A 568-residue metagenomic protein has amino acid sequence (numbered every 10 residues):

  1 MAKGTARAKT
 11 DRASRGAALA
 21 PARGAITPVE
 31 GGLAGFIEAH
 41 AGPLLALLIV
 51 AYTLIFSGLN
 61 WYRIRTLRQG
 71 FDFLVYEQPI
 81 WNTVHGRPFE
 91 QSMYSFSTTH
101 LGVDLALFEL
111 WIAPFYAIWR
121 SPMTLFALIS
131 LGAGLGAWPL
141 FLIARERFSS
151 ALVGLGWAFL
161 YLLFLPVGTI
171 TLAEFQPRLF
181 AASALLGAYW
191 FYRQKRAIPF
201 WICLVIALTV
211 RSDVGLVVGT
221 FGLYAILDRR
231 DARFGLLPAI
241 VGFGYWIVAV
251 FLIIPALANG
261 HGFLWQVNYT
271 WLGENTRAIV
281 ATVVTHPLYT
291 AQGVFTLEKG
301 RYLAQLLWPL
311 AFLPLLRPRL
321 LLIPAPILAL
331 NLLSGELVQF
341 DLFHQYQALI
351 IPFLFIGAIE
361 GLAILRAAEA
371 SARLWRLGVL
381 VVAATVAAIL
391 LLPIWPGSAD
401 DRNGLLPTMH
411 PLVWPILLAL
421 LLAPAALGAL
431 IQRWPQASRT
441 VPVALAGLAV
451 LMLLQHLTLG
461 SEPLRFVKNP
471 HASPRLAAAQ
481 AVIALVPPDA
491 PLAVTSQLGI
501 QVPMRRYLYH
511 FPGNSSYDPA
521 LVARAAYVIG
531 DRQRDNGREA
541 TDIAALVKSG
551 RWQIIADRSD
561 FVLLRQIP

Functional and structural regions predicted by a protein language model:
M1-S57, A151, R233-L237, L427-L430: Start-transfer (signal-anchor) and selected internal transmembrane alpha helices of multi-pass inner/ER membrane
G31-G32, V217-G244: Perimembrane helix-loop-helix junctions
A46-V50, A239-F243, L365-G397, H410-L459: Signature aromatic-anchored transmembrane alpha helix within multi-pass, membrane-resident enzymes that catalyze glycan
I55-F56, R68, D72, N82 (+5 more regions): Membrane-lumen/periplasm interface segments of specific transmembrane helices in polyprenyl phosphate-linked
G58, V75-H100, L107-F108: Extracytosolic helix-loop segments that constitute the early lumenal/periplasmic catalytic or substrate-binding loops
M123-F148, G187: Transmembrane-helix motifs of polytopic, lipid-linked glycan transferases
P139-L142, F159-L163, V167, T171 (+2 more regions): Specific aromatic-rich, kink-prone transmembrane helix
L322-R373, A399-P424: Hydrophobic/aromatic-rich transmembrane helices and adjacent perimembrane loops
